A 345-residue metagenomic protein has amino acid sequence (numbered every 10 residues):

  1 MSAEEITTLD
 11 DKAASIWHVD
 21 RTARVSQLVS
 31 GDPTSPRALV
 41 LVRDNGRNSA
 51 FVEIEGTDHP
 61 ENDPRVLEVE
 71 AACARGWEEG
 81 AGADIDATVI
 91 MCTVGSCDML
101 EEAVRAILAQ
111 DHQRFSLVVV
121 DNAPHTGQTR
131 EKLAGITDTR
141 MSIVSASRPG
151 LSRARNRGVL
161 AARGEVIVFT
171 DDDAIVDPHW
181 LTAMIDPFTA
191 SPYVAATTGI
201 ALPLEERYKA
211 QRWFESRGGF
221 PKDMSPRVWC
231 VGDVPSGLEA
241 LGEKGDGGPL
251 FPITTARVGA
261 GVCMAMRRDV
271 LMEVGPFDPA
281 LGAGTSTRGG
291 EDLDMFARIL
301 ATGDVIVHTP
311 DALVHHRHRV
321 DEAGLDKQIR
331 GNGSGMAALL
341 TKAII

Functional and structural regions predicted by a protein language model:
S2-A106: N-proximal low-complexity "stem/linker" segments adjacent to membrane-targeting elements
R105-S145: Acidic donor-binding segment of Leloir-type glycosyltransferases
A146-A162: Glycine-rich, basic loop-to-helix element that forms the pyrophosphate-binding segment of sugar-nucleotide handling
S152, R227-D269, T287-R288, D294: A recurrent flexible, glycine/aromatic-enriched loop bordering the glycosyltransferase active site that acts as
I167: Short aromatic/hydrophobic "clamp" motif used to bind/position activated sugar donors
H179-V228: Conserved donor NDP-sugar-binding/catalytic core segment of glycosyltransferases
R257-G275, A280-A312: A short, conserved alpha-helix in the catalytic core of glycosyltransferases
A301-V305, D311, A323-I345: Catalytic core of nucleotide-sugar-dependent glycosyltransferases
